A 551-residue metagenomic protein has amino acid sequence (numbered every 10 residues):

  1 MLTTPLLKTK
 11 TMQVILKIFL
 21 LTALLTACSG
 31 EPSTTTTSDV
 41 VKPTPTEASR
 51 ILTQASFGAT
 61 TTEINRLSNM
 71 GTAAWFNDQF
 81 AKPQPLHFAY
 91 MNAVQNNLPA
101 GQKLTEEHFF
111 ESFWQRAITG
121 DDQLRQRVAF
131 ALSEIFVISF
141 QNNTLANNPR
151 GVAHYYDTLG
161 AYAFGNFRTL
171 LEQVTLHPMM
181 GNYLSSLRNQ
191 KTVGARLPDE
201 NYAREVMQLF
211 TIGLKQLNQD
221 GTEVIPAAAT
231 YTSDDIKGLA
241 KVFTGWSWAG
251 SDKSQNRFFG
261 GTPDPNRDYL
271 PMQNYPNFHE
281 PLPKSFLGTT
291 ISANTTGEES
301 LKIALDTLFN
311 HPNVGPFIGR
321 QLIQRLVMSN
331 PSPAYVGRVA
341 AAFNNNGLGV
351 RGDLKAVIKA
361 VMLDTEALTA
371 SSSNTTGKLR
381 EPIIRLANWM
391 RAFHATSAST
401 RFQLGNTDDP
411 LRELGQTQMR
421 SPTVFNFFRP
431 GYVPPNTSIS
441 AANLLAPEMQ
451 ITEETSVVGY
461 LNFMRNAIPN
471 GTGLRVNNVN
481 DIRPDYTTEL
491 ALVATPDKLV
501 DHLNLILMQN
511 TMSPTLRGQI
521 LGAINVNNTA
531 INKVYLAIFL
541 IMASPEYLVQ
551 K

Functional and structural regions predicted by a protein language model:
M1-M12: N-terminal secretory signal peptides that target proteins for export/translocation
Q13-L21: Sec-dependent signal peptide recognition, specifically the positively charged N-region followed immediately by
L24-K42: Bacterial Sec-dependent N-terminal signal peptides
V41, K103, D121, A229 (+1 more regions): Aromatic-acidic/polar surface patches that form glycan- and anion
K42, S49-S56, T60, L98 (+4 more regions): Flexible, low-complexity segments enriched for small/polar residues
R50, F130, R168: Residue-level detector of short, conserved catalytic/binding motifs and their immediate flanks
A59-Y162, L187, S254: N-terminal accessory alpha/beta regions
S68, E106-W114, N147-T396, R401-F402 (+1 more regions): Active-site substrate-binding loop specific to GH73 endo-beta-N-acetylglucosaminidase modules in bacterial autolysins
